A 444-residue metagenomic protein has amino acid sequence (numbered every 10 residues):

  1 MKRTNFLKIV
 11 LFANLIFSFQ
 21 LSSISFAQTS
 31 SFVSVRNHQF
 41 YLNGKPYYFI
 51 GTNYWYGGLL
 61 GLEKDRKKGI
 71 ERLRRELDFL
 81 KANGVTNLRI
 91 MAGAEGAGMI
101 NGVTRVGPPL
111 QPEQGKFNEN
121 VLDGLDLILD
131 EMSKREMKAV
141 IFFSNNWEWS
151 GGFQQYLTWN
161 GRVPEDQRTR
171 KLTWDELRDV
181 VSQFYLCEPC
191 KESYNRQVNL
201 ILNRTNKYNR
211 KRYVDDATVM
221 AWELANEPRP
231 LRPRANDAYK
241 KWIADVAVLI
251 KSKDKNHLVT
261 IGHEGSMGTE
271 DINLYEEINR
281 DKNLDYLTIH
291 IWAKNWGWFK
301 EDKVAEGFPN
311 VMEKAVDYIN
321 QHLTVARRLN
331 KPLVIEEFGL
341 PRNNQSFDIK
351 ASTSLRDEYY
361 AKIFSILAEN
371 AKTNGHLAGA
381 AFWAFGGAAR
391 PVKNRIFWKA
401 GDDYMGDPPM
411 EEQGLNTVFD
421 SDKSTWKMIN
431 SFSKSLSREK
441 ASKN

Functional and structural regions predicted by a protein language model:
M1-F6: N-terminal secretory signal peptides that target proteins for export/translocation
V10-S22: Bacterial N-terminal signal peptides
S23-T29: Boundary at the C-terminal end of the N-terminal hydrophobic targeting segment
S30-W298, G307-P332, F338-E358, K362-F432 (+1 more regions): Active-site mouth of glycoside hydrolases
V304: Functionally critical loop-and-helix segments that line ligand-binding/catalytic clefts of soluble enzyme domains
S442-N444: Short, solvent-exposed mixed-charge patches
